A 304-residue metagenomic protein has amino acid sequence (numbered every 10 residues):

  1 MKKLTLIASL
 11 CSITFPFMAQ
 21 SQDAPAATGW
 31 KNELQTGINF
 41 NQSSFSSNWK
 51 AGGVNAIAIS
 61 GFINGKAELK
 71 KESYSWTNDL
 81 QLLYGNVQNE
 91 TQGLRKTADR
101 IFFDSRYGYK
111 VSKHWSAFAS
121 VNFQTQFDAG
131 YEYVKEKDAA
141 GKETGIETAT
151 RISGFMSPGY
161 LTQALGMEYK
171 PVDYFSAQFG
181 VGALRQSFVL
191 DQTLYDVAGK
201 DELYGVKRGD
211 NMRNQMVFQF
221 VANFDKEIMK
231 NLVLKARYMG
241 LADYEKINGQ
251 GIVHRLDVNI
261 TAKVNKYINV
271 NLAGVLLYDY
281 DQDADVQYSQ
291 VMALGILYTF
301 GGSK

Functional and structural regions predicted by a protein language model:
L34, I38-F40, G61-L69, F103-Y109 (+8 more regions): Residues on the lipid-exposed face of transmembrane beta-strands in outer-membrane beta-barrel proteins
L34-T36, N78, A119, L165 (+3 more regions): Membrane-embedded beta-strand positions of outer-membrane beta-barrel proteins
I38-S44, K71-S73, L82-Q88, F123-Y131 (+5 more regions): Transmembrane beta-strands of outer-membrane beta-barrel pores
N48-G53, Q88-G93, E147-S153, E202-D210 (+2 more regions): Extracellular loop and loop/strand-boundary signature of outer-membrane beta-barrel proteins
N55-G61, T97-I101, G159-L161, M212-F218 (+2 more regions): Residues that define the transmembrane beta-barrel architecture of outer-membrane proteins
Y74-W76, H114-A117, Y174-A177, N231-L234 (+2 more regions): Repeated loop/turn-to-beta-strand initiation elements of outer-membrane beta-barrel proteins
T97-V217: Outer-membrane pore/translocation modules
Y288-K304: Outer-membrane beta-barrel "beta-signal"
